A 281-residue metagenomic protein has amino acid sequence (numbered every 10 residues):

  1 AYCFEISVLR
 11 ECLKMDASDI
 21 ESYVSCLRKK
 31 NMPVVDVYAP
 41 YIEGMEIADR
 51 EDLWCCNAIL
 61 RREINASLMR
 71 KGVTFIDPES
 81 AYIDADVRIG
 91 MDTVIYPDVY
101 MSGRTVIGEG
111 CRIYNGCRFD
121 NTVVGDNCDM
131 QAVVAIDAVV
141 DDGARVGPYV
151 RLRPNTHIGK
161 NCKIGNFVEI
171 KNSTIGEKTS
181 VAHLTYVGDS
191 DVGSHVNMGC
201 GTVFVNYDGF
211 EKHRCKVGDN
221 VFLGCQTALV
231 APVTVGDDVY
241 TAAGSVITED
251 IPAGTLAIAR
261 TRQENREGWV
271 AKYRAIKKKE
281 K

Functional and structural regions predicted by a protein language model:
A1-R62, A66: Catalytic-core segments of class I nucleotidyltransferases/pyrophosphorylases that form NMP-activated intermediates
A1-Y2, E43-G44, A85, H213 (+1 more regions): Glycine/small-residue-rich pyrophosphate-binding loop that anchors the diphosphate of NDP-sugar donors
C3-F4, I47-A48, D84, G218 (+1 more regions): Short beta-strand-to-turn element immediately C-terminal to the catalytic PLP-Schiff-base lysine in fold type I
A17-S18, R61, N127, K272-A275: Short, solvent-exposed amphipathic alpha-helical segments in soluble enzyme and RNA/protein-processing domains
N57-D86, I276: Long, charged amphipathic helices and adjacent flexible linkers at domain junctions
A81-N161: Acidic, glycine-rich loop-and-beta core segments that form the ion-binding/anion-interacting portion of active sites
D129-K281: Glycine-rich hexapeptide-repeat left-handed beta-helix
